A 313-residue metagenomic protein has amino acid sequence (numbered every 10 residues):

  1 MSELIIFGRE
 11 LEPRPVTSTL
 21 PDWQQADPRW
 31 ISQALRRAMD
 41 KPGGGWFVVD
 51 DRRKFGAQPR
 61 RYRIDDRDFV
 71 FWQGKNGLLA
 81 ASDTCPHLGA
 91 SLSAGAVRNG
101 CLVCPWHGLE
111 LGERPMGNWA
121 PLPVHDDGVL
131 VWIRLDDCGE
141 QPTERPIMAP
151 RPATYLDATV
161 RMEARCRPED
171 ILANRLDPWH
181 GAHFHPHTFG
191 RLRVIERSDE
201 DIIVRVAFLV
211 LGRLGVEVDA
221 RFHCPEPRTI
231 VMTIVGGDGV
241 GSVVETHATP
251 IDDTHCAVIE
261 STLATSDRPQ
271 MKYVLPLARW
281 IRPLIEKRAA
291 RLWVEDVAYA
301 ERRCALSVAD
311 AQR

Functional and structural regions predicted by a protein language model:
S2-D65: Zn-dependent metallo-beta-lactamase
T17-P28, G117-D170: Short flanking/linker segments adjacent to small metal-binding domains or redox-active Cys/His motifs
D40-P42, I64, G117, D126 (+3 more regions): A generic structural signal for short, non-catalytic loop/turn and secondary-structure boundary residues
P42-D51, W106-H107, R175-D177, E226-V231: Short Pro/Gly-enriched beta-strand edge/turn motifs at strand-loop
G43-W46, A57, K75, G128 (+2 more regions): Sequence-level motif detector for i,i+2 pairs with an aromatic at +2
G45-V49, R67-F69, A90-S91, N118-P123 (+3 more regions): Short small/polar-residue motifs
V48-M148: Rieske [2Fe-2S] iron-sulfur-binding domain
R145-R313: C-terminal catalytic domain of Rieske-type non-heme iron oxygenases
